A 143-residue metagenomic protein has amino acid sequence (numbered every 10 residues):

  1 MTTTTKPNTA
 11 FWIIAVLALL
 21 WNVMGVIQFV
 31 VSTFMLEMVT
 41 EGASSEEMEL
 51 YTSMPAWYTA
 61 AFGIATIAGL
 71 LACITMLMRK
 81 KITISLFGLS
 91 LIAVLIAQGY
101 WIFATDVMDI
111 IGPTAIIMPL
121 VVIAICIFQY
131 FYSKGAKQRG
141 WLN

Functional and structural regions predicted by a protein language model:
M1-N143: Topology signature of small-to-medium multi-pass alpha-helical membrane proteins
